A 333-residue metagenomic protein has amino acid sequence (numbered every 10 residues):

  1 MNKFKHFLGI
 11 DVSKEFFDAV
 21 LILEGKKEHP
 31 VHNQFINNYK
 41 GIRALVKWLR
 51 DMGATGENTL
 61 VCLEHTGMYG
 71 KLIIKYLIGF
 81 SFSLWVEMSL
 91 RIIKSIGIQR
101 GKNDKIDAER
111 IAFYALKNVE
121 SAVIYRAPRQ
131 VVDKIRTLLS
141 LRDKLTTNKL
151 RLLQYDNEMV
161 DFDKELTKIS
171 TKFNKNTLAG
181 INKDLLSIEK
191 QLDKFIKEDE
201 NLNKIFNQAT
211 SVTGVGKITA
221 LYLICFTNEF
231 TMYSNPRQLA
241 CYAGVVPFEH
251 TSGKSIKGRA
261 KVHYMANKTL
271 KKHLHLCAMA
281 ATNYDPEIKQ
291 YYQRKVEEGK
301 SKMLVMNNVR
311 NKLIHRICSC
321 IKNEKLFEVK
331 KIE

Functional and structural regions predicted by a protein language model:
N2-L23, I111: Gly/Thr-rich phosphate-binding beta-strand-loop-beta motif of the actin/hexokinase/Hsp70
K26-T55, L60: Nucleic-acid-processing active sites and adjacent nucleic-acid-binding tracks, predominantly divalent metal-dependent
G53, V123-T137, L166, G258-K261 (+1 more regions): Short, solvent-exposed helix-loop connector elements
C62-L72: Acidic, metal-coordinating catalytic cores used for nucleic-acid/nucleotide bond scission and strand-transfer chemistry
K75-I78, W85-Q208: Long, charge-rich intrinsically disordered scaffolds of nucleic-acid metabolism proteins
S211, K217, L221-E298, K302: Phosphate-backbone recognition surface of nucleic-acid-processing proteins
S255, Y292-E333: Low-complexity, acidic/Ser/Thr- and charged residue-rich accessory regions of DNA metabolism proteins
